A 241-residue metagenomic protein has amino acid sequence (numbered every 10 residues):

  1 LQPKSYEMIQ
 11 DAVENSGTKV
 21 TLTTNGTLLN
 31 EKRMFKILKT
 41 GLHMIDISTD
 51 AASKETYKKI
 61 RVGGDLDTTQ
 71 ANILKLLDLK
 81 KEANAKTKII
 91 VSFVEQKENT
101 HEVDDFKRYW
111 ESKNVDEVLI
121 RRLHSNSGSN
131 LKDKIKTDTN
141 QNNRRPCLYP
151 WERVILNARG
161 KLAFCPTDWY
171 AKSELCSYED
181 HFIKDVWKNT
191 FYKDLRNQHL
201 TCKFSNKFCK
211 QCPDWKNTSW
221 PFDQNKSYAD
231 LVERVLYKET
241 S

Functional and structural regions predicted by a protein language model:
L1-S129: Conserved glycine-rich "GG(E/T)P / GGGxP" loop and the immediately following alpha-helix in the radical SAM core
Q2, E31, K188-N189, D223: Polar helix-capping/helix-linker motif
D78-K88, R108-R145, K161-W220: C-terminal accessory region of radical SAM enzymes
L148-P150: Short, small/polar residue-rich loop motifs at catalytic or cofactor-binding pockets
R153: Short hydrophobic/aromatic beta-strand element in the GNAT-like acyltransferase core that lines or flanks the acyl-donor
L156-R159: Short, acidic, Ser/Thr-enriched surface-loop or helix-capping motifs
Q224-L236: Short cysteine/histidine-rich metal-coordination sites, predominantly Zn2+-binding motifs
T240-S241: Iron-sulfur (Fe-S) cluster-binding modules
